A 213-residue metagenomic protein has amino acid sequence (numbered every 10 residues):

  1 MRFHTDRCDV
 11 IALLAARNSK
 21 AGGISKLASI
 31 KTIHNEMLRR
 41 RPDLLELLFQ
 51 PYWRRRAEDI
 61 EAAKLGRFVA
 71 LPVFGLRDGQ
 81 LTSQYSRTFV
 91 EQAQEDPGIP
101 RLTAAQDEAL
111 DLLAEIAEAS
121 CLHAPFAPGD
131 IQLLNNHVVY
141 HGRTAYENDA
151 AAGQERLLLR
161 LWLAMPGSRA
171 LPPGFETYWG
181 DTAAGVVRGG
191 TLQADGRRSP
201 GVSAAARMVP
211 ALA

Functional and structural regions predicted by a protein language model:
M1-P128, Q132-A213: Active-site environment of non-heme Fe oxygenases that use a 2-His-1-carboxylate facial triad
